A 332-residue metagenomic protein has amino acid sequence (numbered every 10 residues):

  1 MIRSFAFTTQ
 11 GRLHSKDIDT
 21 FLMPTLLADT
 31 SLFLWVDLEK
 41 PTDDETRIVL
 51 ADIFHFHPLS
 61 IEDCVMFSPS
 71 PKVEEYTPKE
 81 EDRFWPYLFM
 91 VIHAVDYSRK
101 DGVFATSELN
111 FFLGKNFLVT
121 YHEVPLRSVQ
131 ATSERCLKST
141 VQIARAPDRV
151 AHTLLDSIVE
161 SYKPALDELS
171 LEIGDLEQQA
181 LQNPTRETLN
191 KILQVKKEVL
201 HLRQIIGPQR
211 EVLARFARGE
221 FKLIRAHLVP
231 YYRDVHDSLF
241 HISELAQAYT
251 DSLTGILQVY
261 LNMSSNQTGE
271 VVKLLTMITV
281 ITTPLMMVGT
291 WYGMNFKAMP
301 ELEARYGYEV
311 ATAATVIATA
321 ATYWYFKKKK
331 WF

Functional and structural regions predicted by a protein language model:
M1-H227, Y231-D234, S238-H241, A248 (+2 more regions): Peripheral, non-transmembrane regulatory/ligand-interaction domains of membrane transport proteins
D237-F332: Hydrophobic alpha-helical transmembrane segments and their immediately adjacent juxtamembrane loops
